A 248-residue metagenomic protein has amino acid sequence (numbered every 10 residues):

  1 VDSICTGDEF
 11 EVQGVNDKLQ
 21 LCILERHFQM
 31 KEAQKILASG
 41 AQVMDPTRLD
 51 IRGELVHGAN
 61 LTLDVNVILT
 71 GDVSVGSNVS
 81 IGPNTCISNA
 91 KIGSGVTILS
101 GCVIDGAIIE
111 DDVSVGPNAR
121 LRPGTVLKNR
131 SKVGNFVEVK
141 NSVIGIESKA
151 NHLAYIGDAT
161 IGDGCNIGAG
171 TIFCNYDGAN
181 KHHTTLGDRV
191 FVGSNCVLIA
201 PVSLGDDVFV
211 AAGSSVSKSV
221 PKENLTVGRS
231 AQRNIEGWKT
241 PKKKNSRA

Functional and structural regions predicted by a protein language model:
V1-A33, V56-G58, D64, L69-G76 (+3 more regions): Terminal amphipathic helices with adjacent charged low-complexity linkers/tails
V1-R48, R52-E54, N60, K222-N224 (+1 more regions): Terminal amphipathic alpha-helical/low-complexity segments used for targeting or macromolecular assembly
V12-Q13, L63, I167, V192: Short hydrophobic-aromatic micro-motifs
Q13-N16, Q20, G53, G71 (+4 more regions): Catalytic cores of large soluble enzymes that bind and process phosphate-bearing ligands
L37, V43, L49, L55-H57 (+6 more regions): Hydrophobic beta-strand core residues of beta-sandwich domains
T47-L49, N66, V210-A212: Glycine-rich, charged/polar anion/phosphate-binding loops that engage phosphate groups from diverse ligands
L99-A248: Glycine-rich hexapeptide-repeat left-handed beta-helix
